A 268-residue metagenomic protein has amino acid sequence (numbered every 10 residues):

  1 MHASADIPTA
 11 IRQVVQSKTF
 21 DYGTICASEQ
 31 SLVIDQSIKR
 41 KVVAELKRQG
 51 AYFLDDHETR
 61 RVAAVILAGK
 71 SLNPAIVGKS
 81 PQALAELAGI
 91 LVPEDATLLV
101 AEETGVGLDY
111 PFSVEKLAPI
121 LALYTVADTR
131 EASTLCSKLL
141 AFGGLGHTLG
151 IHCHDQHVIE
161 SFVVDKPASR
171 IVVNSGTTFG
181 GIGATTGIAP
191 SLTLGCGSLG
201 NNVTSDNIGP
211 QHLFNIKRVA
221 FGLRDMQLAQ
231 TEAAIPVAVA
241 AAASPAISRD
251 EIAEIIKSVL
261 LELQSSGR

Functional and structural regions predicted by a protein language model:
M1-G107, A132: ALDH superfamily catalytic-core signature
I90-E251, L261-G267: Conserved C-terminal structural/oligomerization subdomain of aldehyde/semialdehyde dehydrogenase
